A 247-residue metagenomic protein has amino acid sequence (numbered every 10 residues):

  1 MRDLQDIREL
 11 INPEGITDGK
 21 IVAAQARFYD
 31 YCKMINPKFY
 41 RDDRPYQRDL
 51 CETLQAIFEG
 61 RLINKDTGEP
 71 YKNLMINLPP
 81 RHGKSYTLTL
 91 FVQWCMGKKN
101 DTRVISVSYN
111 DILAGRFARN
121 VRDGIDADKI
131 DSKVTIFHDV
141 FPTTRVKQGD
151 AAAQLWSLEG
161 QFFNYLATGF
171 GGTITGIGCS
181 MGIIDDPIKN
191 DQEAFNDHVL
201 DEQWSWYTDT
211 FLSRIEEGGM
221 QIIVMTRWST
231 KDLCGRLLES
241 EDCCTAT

Functional and structural regions predicted by a protein language model:
M1-H82, Y86-T247: Short, flexible loop motifs at catalytic/binding sites
